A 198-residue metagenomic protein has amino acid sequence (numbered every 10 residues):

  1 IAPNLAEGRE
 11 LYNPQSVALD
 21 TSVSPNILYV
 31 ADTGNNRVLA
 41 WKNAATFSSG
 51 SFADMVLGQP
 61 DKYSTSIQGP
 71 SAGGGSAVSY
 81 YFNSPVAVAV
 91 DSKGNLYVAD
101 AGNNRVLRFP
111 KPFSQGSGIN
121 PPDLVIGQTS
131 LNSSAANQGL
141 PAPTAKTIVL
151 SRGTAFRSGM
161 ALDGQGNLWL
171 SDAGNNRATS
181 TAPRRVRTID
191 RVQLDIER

Functional and structural regions predicted by a protein language model:
I1-A2, V17, V23, G153 (+2 more regions): Intrinsically disordered, low-complexity linker/propeptide segments enriched in Ser/Thr/Gly/Pro and acidic residues
I1-G8, S51-V78, I119-L150, Q193-R198: Surface-exposed loop and turn segments in beta-propeller and other repeat-based domains that flank or scaffold
A2-D20, P70-K93, Q138-Q165: Signature of short aromatic-glycine-proline-rich micro-motifs recurring in repeat-based ectodomains
I27, N36-A40, M55, N104-R108 (+3 more regions): A short loop-to-beta-strand structural motif that recurs across blades of beta-propeller domains
I27-Y29, N95-Y97, N167-W169: Conserved beta-propeller blade signature
T33-G34, N43, A101-G102, K111 (+2 more regions): Short loop/turn segments immediately following the C-termini of beta-strands
R37, T46-S48, Y63-T65, R105 (+4 more regions): Short loop/beta submotifs within extracellular cysteine-rich repeat domains
W41-S51, F109-I119, T181-R185, Q193-R198: Short loop/turn segments immediately following beta-strands, especially the blade-tip and inter-blade linker loops
